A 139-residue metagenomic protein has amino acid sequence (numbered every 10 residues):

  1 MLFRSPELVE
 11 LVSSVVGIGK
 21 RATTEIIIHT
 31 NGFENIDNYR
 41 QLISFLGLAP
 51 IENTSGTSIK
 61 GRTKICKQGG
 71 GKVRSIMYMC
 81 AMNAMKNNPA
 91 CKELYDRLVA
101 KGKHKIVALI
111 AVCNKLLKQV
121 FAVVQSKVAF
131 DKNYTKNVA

Functional and structural regions predicted by a protein language model:
M1-A139: A detector of single, family-specific signature residues that are central to catalytic or substrate-handling motifs
